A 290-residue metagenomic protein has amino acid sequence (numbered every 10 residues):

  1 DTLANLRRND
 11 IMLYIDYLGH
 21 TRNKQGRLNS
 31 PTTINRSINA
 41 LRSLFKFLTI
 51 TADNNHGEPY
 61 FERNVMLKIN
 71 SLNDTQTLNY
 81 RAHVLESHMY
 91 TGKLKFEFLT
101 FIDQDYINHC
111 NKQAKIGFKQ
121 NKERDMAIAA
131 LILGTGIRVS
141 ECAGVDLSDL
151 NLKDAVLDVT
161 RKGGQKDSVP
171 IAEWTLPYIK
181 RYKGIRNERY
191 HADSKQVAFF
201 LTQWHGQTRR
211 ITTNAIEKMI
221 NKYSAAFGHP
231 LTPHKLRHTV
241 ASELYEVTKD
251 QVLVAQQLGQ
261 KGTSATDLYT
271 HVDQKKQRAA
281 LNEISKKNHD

Functional and structural regions predicted by a protein language model:
D1-D290: Conserved catalytic core of the tyrosine transesterase superfamily
